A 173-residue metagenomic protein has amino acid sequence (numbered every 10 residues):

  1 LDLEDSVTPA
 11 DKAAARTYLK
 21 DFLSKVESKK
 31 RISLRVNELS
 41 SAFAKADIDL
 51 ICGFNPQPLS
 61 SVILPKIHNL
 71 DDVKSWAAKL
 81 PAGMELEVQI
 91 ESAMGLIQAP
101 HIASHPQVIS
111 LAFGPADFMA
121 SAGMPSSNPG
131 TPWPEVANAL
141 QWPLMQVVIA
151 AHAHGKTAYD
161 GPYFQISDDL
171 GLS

Functional and structural regions predicted by a protein language model:
L1-S173: Expand to "…catalyze enediolate/carbanion chemistry for C-C bond making/breaking, isomerization, decarboxylation
